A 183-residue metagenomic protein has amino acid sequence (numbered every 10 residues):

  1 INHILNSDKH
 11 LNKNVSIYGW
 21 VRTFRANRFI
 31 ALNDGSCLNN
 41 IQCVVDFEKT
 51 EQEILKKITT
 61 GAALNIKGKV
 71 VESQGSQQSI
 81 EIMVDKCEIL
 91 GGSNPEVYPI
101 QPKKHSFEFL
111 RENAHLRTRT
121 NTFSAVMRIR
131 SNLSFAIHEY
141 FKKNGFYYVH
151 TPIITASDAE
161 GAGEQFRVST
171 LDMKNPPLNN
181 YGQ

Functional and structural regions predicted by a protein language model:
I1-Q183: Class II aminoacyl-tRNA synthetase catalytic cores and aaRS-like
